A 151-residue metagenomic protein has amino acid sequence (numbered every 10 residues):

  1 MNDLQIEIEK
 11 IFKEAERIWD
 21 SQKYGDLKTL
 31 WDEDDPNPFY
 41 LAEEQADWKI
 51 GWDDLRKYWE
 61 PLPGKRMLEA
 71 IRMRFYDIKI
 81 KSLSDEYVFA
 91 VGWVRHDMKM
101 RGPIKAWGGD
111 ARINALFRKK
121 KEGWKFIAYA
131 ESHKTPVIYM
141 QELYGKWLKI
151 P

Functional and structural regions predicted by a protein language model:
M1-E33, K146-P151: Short, low-complexity N-terminal intrinsically disordered segments enriched in polar/charged residues
I6, Y24-E86, W107: A solvent-exposed, acidic/Ser-Thr-rich amphipathic alpha-helical stretch
W48, M98-M100, K134-I138: A short local loop/turn or secondary-structure capping micro-motif enriched for an aromatic residue
F75-I80, R95-H96, A111-R118, E131: Hydrophobic/aromatic beta-strand elements that line small-molecule binding cavities or substrate pockets in beta-rich
I80-F89, F117-K125: A short, structured loop/turn motif at beta-sheet edges
E86-M98: A short hydrophobic beta-strand element
G102-I104: Outer-membrane beta-barrel domain signature
G108-A111, K119-K121, F126-P151: Low-complexity, intrinsically disordered terminal/linker segments enriched in charged and Gly/Pro repeats
